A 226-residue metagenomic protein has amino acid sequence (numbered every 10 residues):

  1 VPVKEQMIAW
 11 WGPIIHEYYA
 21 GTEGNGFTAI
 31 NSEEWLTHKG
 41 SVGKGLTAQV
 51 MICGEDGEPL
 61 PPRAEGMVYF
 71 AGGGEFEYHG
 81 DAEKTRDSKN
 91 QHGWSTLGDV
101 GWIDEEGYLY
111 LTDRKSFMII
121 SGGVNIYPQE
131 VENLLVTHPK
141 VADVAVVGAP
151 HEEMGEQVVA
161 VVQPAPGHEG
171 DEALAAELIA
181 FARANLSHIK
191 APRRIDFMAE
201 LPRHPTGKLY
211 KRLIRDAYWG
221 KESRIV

Functional and structural regions predicted by a protein language model:
V1-H38, Q49-M51, D56-P59: Gly/Ser/Thr-rich phosphate-binding loop
H16-E23, F27, V42-G45, V147-P150 (+1 more regions): Beta-strand->loop->alpha-helix junctions that form or flank phosphate-binding loops in nucleotide-handling enzymes
A20, D56-P59, Y69-G72, F76-E77 (+5 more regions): AMP-binding/adenylate-forming catalytic core of the ANL superfamily
H38-K44, K89-H92: Short Gly/Pro-enriched turn/cap motifs at secondary-structure boundaries
A184-K208, V226: AMP-binding/adenylate-forming catalytic domain of the ANL superfamily
Y218-V226: A short, polar/charged loop-to-alpha-helix boundary motif
